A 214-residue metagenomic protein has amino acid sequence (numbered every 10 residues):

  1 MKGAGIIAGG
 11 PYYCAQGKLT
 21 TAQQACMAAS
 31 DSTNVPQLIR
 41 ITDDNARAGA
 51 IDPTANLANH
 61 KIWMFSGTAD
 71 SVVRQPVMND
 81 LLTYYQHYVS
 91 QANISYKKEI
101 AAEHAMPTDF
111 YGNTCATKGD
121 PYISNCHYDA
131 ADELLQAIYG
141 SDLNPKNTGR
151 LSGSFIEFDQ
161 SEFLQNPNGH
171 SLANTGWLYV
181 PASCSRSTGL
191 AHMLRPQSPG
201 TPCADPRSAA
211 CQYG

Functional and structural regions predicted by a protein language model:
M1-A22, A46-A48, L143-N144, F158-Q165 (+2 more regions): Primarily recognizes the serine-hydrolase "nucleophile elbow" in alpha/beta-hydrolase and SGNH/GDSL folds
A8, S66-G67, M193-Q197: The conserved beta1-alpha1 loop
C14-Q91, L134, Y179-R186, A204 (+1 more regions): The feature captures the conserved acid-bearing segment of alpha/beta-hydrolase catalytic domains
W63-F65, A69-V72, P76-S171, W177-Y179: C-terminal catalytic histidine-bearing segment of alpha/beta-hydrolase fold enzymes
Y96, P202-A204: Long, compositionally biased, intrinsically disordered segments
G176-A182, R186-P199, G214: Short beta-strand element of the alpha/beta-hydrolase
